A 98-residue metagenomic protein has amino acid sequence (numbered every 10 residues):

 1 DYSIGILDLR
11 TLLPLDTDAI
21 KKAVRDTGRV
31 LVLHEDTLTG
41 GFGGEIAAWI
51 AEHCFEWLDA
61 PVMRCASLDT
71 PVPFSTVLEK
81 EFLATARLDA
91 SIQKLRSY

Functional and structural regions predicted by a protein language model:
D1-Y98: Thiamine diphosphate
